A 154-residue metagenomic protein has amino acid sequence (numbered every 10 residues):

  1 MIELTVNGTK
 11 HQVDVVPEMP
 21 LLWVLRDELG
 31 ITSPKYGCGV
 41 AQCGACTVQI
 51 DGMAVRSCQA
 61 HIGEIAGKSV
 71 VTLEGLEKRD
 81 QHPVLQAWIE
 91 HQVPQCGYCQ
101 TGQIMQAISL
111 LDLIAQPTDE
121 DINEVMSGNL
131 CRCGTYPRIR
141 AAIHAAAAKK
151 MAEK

Functional and structural regions predicted by a protein language model:
M1-K154: Signature of N-terminal electron-transfer/Fe-S-associated modules in redox systems
